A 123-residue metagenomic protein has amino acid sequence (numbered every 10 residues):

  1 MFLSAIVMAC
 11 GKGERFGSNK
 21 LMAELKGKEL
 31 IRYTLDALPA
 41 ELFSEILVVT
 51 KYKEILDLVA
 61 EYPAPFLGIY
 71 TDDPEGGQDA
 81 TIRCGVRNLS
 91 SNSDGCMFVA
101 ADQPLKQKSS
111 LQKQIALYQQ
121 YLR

Functional and structural regions predicted by a protein language model:
M1-T50: N-terminal glycine-rich phosphate-binding loop and ensuing alpha1 helix
G11-G13, K53, P74, A101-P104: Short glycine-rich anion-binding loops that position phosphate/pyrophosphate groups of nucleotides and phosphorylated
G17-K20, L25-E29, D72-A80, L105 (+1 more regions): Residues at secondary-structure transition points
K20-M22, A60-A64, R83-C84, L111-I115: Short, glycine/charged-enriched secondary-structure capping and boundary segments
R32-G95: Conserved N-terminal catalytic core of the sugar/cofactor nucleotidyltransferase
G76-R123: Conserved beta-loop-beta/alpha segment of the NTase-like Rossmann-fold superfamily that binds/positions NTPs
